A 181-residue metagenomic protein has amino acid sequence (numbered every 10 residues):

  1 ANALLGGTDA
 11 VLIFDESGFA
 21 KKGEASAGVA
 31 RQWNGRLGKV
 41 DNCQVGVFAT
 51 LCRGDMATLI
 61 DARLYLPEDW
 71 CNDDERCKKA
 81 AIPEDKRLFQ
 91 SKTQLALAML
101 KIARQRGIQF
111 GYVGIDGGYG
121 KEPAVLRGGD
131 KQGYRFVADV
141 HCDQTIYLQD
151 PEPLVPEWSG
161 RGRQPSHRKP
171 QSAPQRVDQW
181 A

Functional and structural regions predicted by a protein language model:
A1-E68, K78-K79: Active-site-proximal, Lys/Arg-enriched surface segment that forms a nucleic-acid-binding/basic interface patch
E75-A181: An internal, acidic/charged active-site-proximal segment that coordinates divalent cations and/or engages
